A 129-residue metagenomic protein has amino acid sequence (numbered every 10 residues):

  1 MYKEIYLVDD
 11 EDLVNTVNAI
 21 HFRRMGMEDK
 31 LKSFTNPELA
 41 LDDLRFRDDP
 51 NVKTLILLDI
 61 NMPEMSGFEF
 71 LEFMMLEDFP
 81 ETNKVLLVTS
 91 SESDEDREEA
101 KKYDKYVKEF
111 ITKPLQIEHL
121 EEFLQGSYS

Functional and structural regions predicted by a protein language model:
K3-L13, N18-F22: Conserved acidic segment of CheY-like receiver
V8-D10, F34, I56: Conserved sequence signature across two-component system core domains
S33-D42, G67: Helix N-cap/capping motif at the beta->alpha junctions
D42, F68-F79: Short amphipathic alpha-helix used as the core "switch/output" element in two-component signaling
D48-L57: Active-site beta3 strand of CheY-like receiver
M62: Receiver (REC) domain active-site loop signature in two-component systems and cognate sites in sensor histidine kinases
E69, E81-N83, E92-E109: Alpha4 helix (beta4-alpha4-beta5 surface) of REC/receiver domains from two-component response regulators
P114-L124: C-terminal output helix
